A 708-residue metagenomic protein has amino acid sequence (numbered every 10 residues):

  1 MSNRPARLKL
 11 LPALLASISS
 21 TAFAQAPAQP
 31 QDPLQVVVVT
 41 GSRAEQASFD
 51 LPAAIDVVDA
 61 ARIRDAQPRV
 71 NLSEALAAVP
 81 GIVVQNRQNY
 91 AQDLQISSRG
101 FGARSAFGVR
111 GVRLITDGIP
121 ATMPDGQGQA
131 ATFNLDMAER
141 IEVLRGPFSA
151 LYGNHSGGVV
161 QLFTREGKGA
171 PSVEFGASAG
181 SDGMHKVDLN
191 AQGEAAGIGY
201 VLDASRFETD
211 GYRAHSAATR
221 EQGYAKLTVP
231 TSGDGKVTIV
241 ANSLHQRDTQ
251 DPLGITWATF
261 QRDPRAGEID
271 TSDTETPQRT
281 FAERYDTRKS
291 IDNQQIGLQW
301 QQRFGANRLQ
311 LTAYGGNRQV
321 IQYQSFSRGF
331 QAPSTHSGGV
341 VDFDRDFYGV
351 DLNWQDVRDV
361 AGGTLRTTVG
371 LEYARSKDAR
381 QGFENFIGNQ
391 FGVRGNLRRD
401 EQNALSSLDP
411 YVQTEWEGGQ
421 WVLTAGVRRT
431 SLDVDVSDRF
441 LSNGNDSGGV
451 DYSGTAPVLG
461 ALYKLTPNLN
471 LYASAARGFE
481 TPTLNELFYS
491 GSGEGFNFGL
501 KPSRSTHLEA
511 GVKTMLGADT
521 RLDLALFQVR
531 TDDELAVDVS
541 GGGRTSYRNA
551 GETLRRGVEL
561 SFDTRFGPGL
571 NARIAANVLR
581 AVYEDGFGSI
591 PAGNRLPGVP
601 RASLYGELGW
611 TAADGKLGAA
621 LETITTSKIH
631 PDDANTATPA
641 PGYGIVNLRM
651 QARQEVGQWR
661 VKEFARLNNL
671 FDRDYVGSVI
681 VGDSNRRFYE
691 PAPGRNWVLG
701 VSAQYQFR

Functional and structural regions predicted by a protein language model:
R7, G118, V229-T231, N242 (+4 more regions): Conserved C-terminal beta-signal and adjacent last beta-strands/turns of outer-membrane beta-barrel proteins
L72-A75, Q95-R99, V112-T116, G128-N134 (+3 more regions): N-terminal periplasmic accessory domains that precede and gate Gram-negative outer-membrane beta-barrel machines
A103, G111-V112, I119-R145, G267 (+1 more regions): Short acidic/polar hinge/loop motifs at secondary-structure boundaries that mediate gating or recognition
S172, A179-E208, R213-D251, T287-R308 (+4 more regions): Transmembrane beta-barrel wall of Gram-negative outer-membrane proteins
K236-N242, S290-L441, L516, T520-L526 (+2 more regions): Face-selective signature of the C-terminal outer-membrane beta-barrel domain
R247, G254-I255, K377-A379, E384 (+9 more regions): Surface-exposed extracellular loop regions of Gram-negative outer-membrane beta-barrel proteins, predominantly
Q299-R303, R308-F326, K464, N470-A476 (+4 more regions): Membrane-embedded beta-barrel scaffold of Gram-negative outer-membrane proteins
N353-V357, A361, E417-L423, L432 (+3 more regions): Gram-negative outer-membrane beta-barrel transporters
